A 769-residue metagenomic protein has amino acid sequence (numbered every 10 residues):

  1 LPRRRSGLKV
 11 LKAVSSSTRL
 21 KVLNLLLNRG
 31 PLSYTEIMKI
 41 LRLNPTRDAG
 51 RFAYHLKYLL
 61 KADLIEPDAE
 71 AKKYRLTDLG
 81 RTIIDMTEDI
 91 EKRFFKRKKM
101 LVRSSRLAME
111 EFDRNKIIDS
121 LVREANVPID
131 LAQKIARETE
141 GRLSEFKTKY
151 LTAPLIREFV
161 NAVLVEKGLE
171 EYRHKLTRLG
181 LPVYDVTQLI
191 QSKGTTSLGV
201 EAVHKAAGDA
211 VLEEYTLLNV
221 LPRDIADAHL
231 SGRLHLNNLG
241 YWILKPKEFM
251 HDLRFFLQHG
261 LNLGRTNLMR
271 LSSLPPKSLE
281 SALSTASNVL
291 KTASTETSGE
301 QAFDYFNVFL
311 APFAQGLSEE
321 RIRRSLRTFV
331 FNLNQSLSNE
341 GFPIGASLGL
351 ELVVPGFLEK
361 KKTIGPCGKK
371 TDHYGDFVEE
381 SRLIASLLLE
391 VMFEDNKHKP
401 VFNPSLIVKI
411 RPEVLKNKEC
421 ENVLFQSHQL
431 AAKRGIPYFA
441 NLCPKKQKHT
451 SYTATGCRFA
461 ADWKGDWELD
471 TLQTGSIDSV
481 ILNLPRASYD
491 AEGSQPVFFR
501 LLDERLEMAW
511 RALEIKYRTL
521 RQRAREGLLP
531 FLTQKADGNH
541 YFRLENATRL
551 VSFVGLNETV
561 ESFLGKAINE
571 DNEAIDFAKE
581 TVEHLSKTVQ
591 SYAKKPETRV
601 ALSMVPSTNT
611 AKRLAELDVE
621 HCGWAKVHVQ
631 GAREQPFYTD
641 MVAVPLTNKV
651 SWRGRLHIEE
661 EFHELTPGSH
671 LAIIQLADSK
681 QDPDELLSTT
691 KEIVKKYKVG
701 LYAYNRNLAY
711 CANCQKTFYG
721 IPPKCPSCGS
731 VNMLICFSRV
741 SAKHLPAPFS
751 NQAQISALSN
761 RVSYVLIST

Functional and structural regions predicted by a protein language model:
K12-T18, E70-E91: Short, cationic-aromatic polyanion-contact patches
S17, L27-S33: Short capping segments at the starts of secondary-structure elements
L23, A53-K57, R97: Short, hydrophobic-biased segments on the C-terminal half of alpha helices that form "recognition helices"
P31-L41: Short acidic, hydrophobic short linear motifs in intrinsically disordered regions
P45-K61: Short amphipathic alpha-helical interaction segments
L60-E70, K594-T598: A short, conserved structural fragment
R81-S104, N126: Short, amphipathic alpha-helical interaction segments positioned at domain boundaries
S192-E545, K566, D571-R739: Conserved catalytic cores of very large enzyme subunits
